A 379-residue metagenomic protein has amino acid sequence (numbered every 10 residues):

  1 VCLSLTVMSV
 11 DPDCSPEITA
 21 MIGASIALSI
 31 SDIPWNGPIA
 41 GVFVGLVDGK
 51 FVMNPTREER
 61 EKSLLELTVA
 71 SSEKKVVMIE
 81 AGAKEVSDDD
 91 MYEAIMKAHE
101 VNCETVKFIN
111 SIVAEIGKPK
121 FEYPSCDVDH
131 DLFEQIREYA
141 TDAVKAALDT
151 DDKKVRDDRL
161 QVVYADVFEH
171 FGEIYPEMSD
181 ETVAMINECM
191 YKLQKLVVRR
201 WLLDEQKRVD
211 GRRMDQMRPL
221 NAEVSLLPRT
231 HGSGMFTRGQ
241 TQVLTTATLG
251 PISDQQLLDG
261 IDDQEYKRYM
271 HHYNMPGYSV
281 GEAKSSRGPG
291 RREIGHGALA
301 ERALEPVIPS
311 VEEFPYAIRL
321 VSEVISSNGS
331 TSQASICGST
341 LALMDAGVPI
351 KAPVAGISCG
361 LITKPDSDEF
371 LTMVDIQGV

Functional and structural regions predicted by a protein language model:
V1, N36-P38, T105-Y123, K154-V155 (+4 more regions): Flexible, glycine/charged-enriched surface loops at secondary-structure junctions
V1, V7, C14, E73 (+2 more regions): Glycine-rich, flexible beta-strand/loop modules in the N-terminal catalytic cores of phosphate-handling
V10, R57-E61, T68-A70, G211-R212 (+10 more regions): Replace "in large, NTP-powered and nucleic-acid-processing enzymes" with "in large, NTP-powered factors and other
C14-I33, E223-A247, N328-I350: Conserved phosphate/anionic-ligand binding catalytic regions in large, soluble enzymes, centered on
T19-S31, A94, V101-T105, H170 (+7 more regions): Stable alpha-helical structural segments in soluble proteins, enriched in small hydrophobic residues
D32-D151, L343-V379: Mobile "lid/hinge" segments at catalytic clefts and subdomain interfaces of large enzymes
F121-D263: Extended amphipathic alpha-helical scaffolds
S285-P289, E293-V379: Conserved structured catalytic cores and adjacent interaction surfaces of nucleotide-binding/hydrolyzing enzymes
